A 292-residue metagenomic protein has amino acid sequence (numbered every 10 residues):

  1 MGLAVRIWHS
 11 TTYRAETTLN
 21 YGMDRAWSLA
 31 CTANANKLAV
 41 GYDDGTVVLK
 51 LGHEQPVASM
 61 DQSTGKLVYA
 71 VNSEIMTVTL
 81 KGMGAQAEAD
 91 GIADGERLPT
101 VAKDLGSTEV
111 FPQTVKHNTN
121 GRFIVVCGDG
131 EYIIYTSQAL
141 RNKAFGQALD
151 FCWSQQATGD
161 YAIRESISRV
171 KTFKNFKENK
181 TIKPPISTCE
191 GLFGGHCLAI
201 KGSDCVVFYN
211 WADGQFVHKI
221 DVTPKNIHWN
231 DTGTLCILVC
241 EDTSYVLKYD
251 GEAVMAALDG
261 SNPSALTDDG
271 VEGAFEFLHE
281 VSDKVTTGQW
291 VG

Functional and structural regions predicted by a protein language model:
M1, K37-G41, T64-A70, E74-T77 (+9 more regions): Short beta-strand elements that form the blades of beta-propeller/WD-repeat-like and other beta-sheet-rich scaffold
M1-T17, M23-S28, C152: Tandem repeat protein-protein interaction scaffolds, dominated by ankyrin-repeat arrays but also generalizing to other
V5-S10, T46-G52, V78-T79, Y132-S137 (+3 more regions): WD40-repeat beta-propellers
R14-L19, P99-G106, L140-A144, K177-P184 (+2 more regions): A short beta-strand motif characteristic of beta-propeller blades
D24-C31, Q55-A58, G106-K116, Q147-Q155 (+3 more regions): Canonical WD40 repeat/beta-propeller blade segments in eukaryotic WD-repeat proteins
R25-T64: Blade-level signature of beta-propeller repeat domains, shared across WD40, Kelch, NHL, RCC1 and BNR/Asp-box propellers
G52-V57, K81-Q86, A139-R141, Y249-A256: Short loop/turn segments immediately following beta-strands, especially the blade-tip and inter-blade linker loops
G65-S107: Extended repeat-based solenoid scaffolds, especially LRR ectodomains and other repeat-derived architectures
